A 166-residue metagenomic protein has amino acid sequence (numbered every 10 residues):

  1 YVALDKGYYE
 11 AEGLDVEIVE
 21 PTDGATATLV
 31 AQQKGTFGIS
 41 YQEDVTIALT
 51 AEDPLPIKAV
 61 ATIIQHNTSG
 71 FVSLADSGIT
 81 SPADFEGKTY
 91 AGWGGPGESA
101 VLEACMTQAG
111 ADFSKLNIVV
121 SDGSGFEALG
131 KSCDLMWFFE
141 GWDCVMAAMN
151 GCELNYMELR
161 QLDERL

Functional and structural regions predicted by a protein language model:
Y1-A3, V19-K58, T68-P82, S99-E103 (+2 more regions): Pocket-flanking alpha-helical
Y1-L14, S99-I118, M146-E153: Ligand-binding cleft/hinge of the Venus flytrap
D15-T22, I39, A111-G123, Y156-M157: Short beta-strand-to-loop elements that line the ligand-binding cleft of bilobed periplasmic-binding protein-like
P21, I39-S40, T62, G92 (+2 more regions): Short beta-strand and adjacent tight-turn residues that come in two discontinuous sequence segments and form the edges
L55-I64, K88-A91, N155-D163: A structural signal for short loop-to-beta-strand junctions that line the ligand-binding cleft of periplasmic/secreted
L74-G78, W93-E98, E140-G141, L159-E164: Short coil/turn segments
A83-P96: Short loop->beta-strand "edge-of-pocket" segments that line small-molecule binding or catalytic clefts across diverse
S124-E127, K131-L166: Pocket-lining segment of extracytoplasmic ligand-binding domains
